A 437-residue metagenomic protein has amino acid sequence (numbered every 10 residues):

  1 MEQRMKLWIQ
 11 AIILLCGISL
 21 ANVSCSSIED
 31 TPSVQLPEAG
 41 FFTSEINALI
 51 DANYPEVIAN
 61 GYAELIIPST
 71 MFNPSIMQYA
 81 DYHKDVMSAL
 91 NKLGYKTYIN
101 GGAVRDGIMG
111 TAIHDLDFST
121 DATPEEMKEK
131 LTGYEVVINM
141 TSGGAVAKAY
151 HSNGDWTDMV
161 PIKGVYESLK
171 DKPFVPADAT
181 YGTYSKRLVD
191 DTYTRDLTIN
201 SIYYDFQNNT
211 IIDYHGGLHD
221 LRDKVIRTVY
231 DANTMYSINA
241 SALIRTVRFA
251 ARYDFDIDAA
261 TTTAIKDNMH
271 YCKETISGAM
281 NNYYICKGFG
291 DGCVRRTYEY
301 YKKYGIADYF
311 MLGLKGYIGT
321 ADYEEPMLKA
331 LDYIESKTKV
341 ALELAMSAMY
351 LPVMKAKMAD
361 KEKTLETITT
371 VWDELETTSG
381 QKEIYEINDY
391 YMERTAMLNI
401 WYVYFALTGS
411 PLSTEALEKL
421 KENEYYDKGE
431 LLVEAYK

Functional and structural regions predicted by a protein language model:
E2-I12: Bacterial N-terminal signal peptides that target proteins for export
Q10-N22: Bacterial N-terminal signal peptides
L20-F42: Bacterial Sec-dependent N-terminal signal peptides
V34-K437: Catalytic cores of the polymerase beta-like nucleotidyltransferase superfamily and closely associated nucleotide
